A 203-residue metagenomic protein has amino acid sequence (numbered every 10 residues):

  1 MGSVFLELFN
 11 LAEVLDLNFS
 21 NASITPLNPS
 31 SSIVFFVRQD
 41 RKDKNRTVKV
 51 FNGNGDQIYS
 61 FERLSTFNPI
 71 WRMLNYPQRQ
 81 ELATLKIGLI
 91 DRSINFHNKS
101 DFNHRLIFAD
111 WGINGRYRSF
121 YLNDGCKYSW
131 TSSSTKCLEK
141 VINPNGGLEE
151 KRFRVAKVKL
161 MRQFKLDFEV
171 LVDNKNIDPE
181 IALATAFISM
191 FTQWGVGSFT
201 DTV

Functional and structural regions predicted by a protein language model:
G2-I58, N114-R118, N123-V203: Low-complexity or membrane-interfacial segments used for flexible interactions
K42-S129, S134: Acidic, polar low-complexity intrinsically disordered regions
